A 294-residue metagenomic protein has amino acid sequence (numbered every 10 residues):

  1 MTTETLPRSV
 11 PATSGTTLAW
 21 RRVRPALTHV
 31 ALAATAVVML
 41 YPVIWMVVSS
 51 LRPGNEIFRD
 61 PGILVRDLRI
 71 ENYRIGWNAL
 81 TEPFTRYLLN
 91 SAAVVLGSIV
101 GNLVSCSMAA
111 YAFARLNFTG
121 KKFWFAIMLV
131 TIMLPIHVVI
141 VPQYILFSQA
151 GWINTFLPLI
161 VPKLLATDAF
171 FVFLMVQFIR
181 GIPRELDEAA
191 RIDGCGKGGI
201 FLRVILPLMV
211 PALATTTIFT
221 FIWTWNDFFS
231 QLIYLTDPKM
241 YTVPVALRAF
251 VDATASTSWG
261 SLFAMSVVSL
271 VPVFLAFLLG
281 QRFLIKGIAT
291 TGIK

Functional and structural regions predicted by a protein language model:
M1-R22: Short, Lys/Arg-rich, polar N-terminal cytosolic tail immediately upstream of the first transmembrane signal-anchor
R24-K294: A structural signal for multi-pass alpha-helical bundles of membrane permease subunits that mediate small-molecule
